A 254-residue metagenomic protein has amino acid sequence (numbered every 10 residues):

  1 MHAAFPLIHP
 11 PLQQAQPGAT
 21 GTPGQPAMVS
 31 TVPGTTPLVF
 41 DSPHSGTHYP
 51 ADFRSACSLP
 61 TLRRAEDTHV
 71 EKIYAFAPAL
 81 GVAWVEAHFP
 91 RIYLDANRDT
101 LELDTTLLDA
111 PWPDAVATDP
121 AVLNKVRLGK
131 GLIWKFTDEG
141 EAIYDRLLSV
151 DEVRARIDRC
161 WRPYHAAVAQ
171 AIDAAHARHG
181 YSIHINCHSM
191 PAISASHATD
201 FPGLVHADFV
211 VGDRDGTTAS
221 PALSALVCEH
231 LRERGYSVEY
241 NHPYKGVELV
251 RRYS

Functional and structural regions predicted by a protein language model:
H2-H184, S189-S254: N-terminal catalytic or cofactor-binding beta/alpha core of small enzyme domains
